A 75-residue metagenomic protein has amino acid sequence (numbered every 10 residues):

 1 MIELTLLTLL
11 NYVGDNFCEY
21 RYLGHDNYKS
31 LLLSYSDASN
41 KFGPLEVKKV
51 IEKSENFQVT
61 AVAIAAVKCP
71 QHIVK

Functional and structural regions predicted by a protein language model:
I2-K49: Short N-proximal segments of mature Sec-exported proteins
K29-K75: Compact alpha-helical subdomains of small soluble proteins
